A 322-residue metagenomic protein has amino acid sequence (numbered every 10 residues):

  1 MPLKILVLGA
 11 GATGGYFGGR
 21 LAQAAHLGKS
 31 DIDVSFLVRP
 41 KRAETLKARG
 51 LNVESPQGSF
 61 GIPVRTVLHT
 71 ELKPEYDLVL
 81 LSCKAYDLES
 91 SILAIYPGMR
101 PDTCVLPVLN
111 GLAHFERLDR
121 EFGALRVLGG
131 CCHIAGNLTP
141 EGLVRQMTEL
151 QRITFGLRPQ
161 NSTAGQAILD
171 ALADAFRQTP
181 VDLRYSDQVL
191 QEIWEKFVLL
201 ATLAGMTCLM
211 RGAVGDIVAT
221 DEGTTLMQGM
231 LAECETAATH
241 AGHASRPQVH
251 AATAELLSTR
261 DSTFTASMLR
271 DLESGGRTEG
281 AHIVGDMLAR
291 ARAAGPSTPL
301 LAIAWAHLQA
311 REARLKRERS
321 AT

Functional and structural regions predicted by a protein language model:
M1-S59: NAD(P)+-binding Rossmann beta1-loop-alpha1 motif at the extreme N-terminus of oxidoreductases
P2, T224, Q228-T322: NAD(P)-dependent Rossmann-like dehydrogenase/reductase catalytic/cofactor-binding core
P2-K4, D77, T103, Q151: Nucleotide donor/acceptor-binding cores
L6, D33-S35, L106, L128 (+1 more regions): A structural signal for isolated positions on well-ordered beta-strands in alpha/beta enzyme cores
G19, Q23, L27, L93-P97 (+4 more regions): Short, well-ordered alpha-helices that flank and scaffold nucleotide-derived cofactor binding pockets
R42-K47, F115-E116, T239: Short, charged/polar "capping" segments at the starts of alpha-helices and the immediately preceding loops
G58-V144: Rossmann-like NAD(P)(H) cofactor-binding subdomain of soluble oxidoreductases
V67, P97-G98, R120-G130, E141-A251: Internal alpha-helical scaffold of NAD(P)-dependent oxidoreductase catalytic cores
